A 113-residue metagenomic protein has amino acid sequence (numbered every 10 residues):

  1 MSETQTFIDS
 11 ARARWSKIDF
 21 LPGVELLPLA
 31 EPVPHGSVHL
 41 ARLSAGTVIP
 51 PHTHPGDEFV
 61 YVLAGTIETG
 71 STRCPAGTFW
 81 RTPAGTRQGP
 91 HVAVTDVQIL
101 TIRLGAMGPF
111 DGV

Functional and structural regions predicted by a protein language model:
M1-H35, G112-V113: A short, N-terminal "cap"/entry segment at the start of jelly-roll beta-barrel domains of the cupin/DSBH fold
L21-V24, A45-P51: Catalytic core of non-heme Fe(II) oxygenases with the double-stranded beta-helix
V24, R73, A84-F110: Ligand-binding loop in jelly-roll beta-barrel domains
E25, G36-H39, G56-E58, L63: A generic structural signal for short beta-strands and their flanking turns/coil linkers
A45, H54-T69: Glycine- and acidic-residue-biased ligand/ion/polar-headgroup-sensing regions
V48-I49, E68, W80, A84-G89: Histidine-centered metal-chelating micro-motifs
